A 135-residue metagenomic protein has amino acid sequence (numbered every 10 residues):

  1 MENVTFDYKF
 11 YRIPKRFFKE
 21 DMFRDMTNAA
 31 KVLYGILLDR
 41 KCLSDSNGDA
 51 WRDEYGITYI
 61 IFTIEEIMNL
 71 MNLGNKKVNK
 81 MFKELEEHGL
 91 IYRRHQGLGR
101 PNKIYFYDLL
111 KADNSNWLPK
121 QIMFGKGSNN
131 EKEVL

Functional and structural regions predicted by a protein language model:
M1-I64: Short recognition helix of helix-turn-helix/winged-helix DNA-binding domains
M1-T5, K9, R94, N102 (+1 more regions): Positively charged, low-complexity terminal tracts and the immediately adjacent first secondary-structure elements
E2-N3, L110-L135: Charged low-complexity intrinsically disordered patches
F10, A29, N75, H88 (+2 more regions): Low-complexity, intrinsically disordered short peptide segments enriched in small/polar/basic residues
P14, Y105-Y107, Q121: Residues in well-ordered beta-strands of folded domains
F18, I67, R100, K111-D113: Generic "edge-of-domain/loop-turn" microfeature
A29, I36, R40, K76 (+3 more regions): Low-complexity, intrinsically disordered/propeptide-like segments
R40-F106: Winged helix-turn-helix DNA-binding recognition segment
